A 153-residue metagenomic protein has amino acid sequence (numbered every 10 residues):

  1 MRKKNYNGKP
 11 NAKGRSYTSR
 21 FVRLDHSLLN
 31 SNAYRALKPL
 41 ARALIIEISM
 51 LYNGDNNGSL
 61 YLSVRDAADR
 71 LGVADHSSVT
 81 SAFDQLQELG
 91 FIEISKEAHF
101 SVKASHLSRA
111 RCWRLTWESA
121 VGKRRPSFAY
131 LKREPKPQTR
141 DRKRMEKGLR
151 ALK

Functional and structural regions predicted by a protein language model:
M1-D66, R150-K153: Short recognition helix of helix-turn-helix/winged-helix DNA-binding domains
Y6-G8, A12, R70, H76 (+1 more regions): Short linear motifs in intrinsically disordered/low-complexity regions
E47, Q85-E88, E93, E97 (+3 more regions): Glutamate identity and glutamate-enriched acidic tracts
L51-R111: Winged helix-turn-helix DNA-binding recognition segment
D75-T80, I92, R125-F128, K143-K153: Short C-terminal domain-edge/linker segments immediately following a structured domain
S108-M145: Short, amphipathic alpha-helical interaction segments positioned at domain boundaries
